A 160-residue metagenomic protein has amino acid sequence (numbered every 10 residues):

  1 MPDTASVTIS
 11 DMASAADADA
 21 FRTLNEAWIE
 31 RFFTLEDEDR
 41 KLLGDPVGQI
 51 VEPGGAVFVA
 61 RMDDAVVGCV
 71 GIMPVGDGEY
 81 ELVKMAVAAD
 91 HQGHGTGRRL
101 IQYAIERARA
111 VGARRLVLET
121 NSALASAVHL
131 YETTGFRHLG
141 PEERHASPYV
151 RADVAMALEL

Functional and structural regions predicted by a protein language model:
M1-S6: Basic/polar N-terminal segments that are highly enriched at the extreme N-terminus, encompassing both cleavable
V7, A27, R114-V117, N121-L160: C-terminal "cap" of GNAT-fold acetyltransferases
V7-K84, A88-D90, I101-Y103, R107 (+2 more regions): Acetyl-CoA-dependent GNAT
A65, Y80, A88-Q102, R109-V111 (+2 more regions): Conserved glycine-rich acetyl-CoA-binding loop
